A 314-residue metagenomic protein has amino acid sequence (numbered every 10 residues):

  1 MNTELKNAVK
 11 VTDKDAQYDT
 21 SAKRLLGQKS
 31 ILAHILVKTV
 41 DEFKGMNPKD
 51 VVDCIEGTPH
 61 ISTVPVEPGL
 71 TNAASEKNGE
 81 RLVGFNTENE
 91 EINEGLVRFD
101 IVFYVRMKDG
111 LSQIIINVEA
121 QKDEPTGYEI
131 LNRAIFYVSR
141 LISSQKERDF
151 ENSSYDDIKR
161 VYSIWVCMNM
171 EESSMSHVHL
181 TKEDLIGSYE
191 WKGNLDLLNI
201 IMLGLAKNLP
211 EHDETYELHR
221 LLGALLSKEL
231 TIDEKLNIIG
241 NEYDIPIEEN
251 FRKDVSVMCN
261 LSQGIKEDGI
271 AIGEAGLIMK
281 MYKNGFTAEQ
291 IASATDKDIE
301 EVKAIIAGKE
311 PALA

Functional and structural regions predicted by a protein language model:
M1-N199, E211, A314: Accessory alpha/beta interaction modules
L5-T12, A16, I116-Q121, E211-A314: Short, charged alpha-helical interaction segments and adjacent helix-coil junctions
M202-N208: Polybasic (Lys/Arg-rich)
